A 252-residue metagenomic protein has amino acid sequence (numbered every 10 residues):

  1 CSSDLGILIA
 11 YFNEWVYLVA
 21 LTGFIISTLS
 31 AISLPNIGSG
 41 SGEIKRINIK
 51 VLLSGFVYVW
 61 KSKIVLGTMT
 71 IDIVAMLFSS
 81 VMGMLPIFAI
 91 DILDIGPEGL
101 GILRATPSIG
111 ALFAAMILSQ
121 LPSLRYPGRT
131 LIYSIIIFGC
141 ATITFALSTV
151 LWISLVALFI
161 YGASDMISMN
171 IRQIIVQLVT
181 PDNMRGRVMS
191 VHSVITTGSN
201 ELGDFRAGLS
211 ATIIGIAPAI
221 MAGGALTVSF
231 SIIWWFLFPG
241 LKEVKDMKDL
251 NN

Functional and structural regions predicted by a protein language model:
C1-N252: Alpha-helical transmembrane-bundle signature of multi-pass membrane transport and export proteins
